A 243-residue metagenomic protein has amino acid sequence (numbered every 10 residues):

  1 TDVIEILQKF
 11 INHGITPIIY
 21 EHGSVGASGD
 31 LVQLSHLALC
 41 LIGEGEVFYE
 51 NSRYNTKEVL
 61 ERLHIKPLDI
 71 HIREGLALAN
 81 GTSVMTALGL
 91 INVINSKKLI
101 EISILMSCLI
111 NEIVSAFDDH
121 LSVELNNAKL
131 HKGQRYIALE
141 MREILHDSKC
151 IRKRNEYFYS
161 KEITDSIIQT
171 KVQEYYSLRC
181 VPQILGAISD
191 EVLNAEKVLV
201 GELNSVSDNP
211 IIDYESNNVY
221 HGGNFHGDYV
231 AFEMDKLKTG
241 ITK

Functional and structural regions predicted by a protein language model:
T1-H131: Active-site cavity-forming subdomains of large catalytic enzyme subunits
E112-K243: Accessory "access/gating" subregions that flank catalytic or transport cores
